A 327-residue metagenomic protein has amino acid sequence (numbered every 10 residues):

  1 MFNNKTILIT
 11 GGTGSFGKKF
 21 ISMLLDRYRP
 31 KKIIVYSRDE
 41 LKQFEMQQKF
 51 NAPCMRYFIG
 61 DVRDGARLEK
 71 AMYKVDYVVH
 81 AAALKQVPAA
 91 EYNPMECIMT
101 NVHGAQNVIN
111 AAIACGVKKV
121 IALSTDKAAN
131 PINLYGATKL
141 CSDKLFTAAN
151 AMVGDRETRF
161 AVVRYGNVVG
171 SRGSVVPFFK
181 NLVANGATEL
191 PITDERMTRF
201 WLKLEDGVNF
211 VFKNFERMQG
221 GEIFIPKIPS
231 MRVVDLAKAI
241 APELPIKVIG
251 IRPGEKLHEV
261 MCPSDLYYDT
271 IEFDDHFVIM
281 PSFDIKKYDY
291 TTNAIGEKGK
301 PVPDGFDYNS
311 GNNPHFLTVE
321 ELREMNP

Functional and structural regions predicted by a protein language model:
N4, A114, A148-P327: Strand-loop microenvironment adjacent to phosphate/nucleotide-handling motifs in alpha/beta enzyme folds
T6-D26: N-terminal Rossmann NAD(P)H-binding glycine-rich loop of SDR-like oxidoreductase domains
T10, M72-A81, A122: Rossmann-fold scaffold of SDR-type NAD(P)-dependent oxidoreductases
Y28-K42: Conserved glycine-rich Rossmann-like NAD(P)H-binding loop of the short-chain dehydrogenase/reductase
S37, F58-I59, M99, V248: Conserved residues in the N-terminal Rossmann fold of short-chain dehydrogenase/reductase
R56-Y77: Conserved Rossmann-fold cofactor-binding substructure of NAD(P)-dependent oxidoreductases
Y57, C97, F160-V163: Hydrophobic/aromatic anchor residues within beta-strands of the central parallel beta-sheet of Rossmann-like
H80, L84-L140, K144, A148: Conserved Rossmann-fold NAD(P)-dependent oxidoreductase catalytic core, especially the SDR/UDP-sugar
